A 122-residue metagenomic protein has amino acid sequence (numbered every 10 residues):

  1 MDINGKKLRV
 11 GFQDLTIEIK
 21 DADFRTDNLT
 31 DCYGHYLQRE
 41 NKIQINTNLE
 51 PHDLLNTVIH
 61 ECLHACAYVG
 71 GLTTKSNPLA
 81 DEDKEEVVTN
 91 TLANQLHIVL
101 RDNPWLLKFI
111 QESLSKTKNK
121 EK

Functional and structural regions predicted by a protein language model:
M1-D53, V69-K122: Metalloprotease/metallohydrolase-associated module, dominated by Zn2+-dependent proteases
N56-Y68: Active-site recognition of the HExxH zinc-binding catalytic motif
